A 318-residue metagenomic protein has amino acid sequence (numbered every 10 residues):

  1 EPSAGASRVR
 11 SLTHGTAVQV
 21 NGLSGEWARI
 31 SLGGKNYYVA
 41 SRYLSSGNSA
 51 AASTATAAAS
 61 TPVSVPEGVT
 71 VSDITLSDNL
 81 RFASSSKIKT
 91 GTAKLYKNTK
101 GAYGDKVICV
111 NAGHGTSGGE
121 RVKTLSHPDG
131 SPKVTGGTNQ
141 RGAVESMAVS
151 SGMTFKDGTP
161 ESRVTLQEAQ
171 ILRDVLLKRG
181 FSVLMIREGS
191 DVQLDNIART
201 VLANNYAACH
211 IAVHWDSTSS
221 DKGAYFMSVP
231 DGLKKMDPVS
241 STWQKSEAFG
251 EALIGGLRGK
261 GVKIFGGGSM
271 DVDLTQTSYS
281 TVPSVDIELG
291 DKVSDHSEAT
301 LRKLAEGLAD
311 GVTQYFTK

Functional and structural regions predicted by a protein language model:
P2-S7: Short alpha-helix capping/helix-loop boundary micro-motifs
T13-A17, L23-S24, G33-K35, A40-K318: Catalytic-site microenvironment of enzymes that process N-acetyl-hexosamine-containing cell-wall polysaccharides
